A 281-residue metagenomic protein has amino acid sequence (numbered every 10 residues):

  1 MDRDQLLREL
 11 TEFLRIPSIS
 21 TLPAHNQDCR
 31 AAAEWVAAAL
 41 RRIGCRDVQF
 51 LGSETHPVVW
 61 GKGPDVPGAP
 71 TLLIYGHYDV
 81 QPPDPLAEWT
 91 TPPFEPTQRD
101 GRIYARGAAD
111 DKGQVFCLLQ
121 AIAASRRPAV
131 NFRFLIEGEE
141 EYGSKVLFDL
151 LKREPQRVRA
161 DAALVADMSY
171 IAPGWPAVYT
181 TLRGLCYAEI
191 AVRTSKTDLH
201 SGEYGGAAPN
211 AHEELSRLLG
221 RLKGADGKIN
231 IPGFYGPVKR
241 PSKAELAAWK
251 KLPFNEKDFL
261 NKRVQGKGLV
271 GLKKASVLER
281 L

Functional and structural regions predicted by a protein language model:
M1-L86: N-terminal helical capping/dimerization or prosegment-like subdomains of hydrolases acting on amide or phosphate bonds
R15, R41, R127, P155-Q156 (+2 more regions): Generic secondary-structure signature for well-ordered alpha-helical cores
A69-I136, Q156: Active-site metal-coordination/substrate-binding segment of hydrolases, especially metallo-dependent peptidases
I103-A105, K196-G202: Short small-residue beta-strand/loop micro-motif enriched in glycine and branched aliphatics
A109-T181: Acidic/histidine-rich catalytic neighborhood of metal-dependent amide-processing enzymes
V178-R193: Flexible glycine/proline-rich, aromatic-decorated loop/lid segments
T180, S201-L281: Acidic-enriched catalytic cores of C-N bond-cleaving enzymes acting on peptides and small amides
